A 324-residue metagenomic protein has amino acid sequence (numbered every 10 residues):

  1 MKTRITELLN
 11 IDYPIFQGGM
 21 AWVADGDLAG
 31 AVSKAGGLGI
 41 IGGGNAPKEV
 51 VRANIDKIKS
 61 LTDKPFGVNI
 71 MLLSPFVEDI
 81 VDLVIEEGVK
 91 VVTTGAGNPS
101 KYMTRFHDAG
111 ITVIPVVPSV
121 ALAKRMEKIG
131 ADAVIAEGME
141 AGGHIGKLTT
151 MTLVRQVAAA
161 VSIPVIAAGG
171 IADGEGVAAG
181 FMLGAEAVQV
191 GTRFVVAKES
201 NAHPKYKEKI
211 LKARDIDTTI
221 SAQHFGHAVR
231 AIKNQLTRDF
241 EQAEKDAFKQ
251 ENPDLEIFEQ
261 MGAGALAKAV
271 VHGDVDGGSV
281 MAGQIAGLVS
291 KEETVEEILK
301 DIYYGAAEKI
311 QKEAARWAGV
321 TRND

Functional and structural regions predicted by a protein language model:
M1-A160, P164: Active-site entrance/lid segments in N-terminal catalytic domains of soluble metabolic enzymes
M20, G170-I171: Active-site metal-binding loops of divalent metal-dependent hydrolases
M151-S162, I166, A172-D324: Conserved active-site-proximal phosphate/metal-binding subdomains
